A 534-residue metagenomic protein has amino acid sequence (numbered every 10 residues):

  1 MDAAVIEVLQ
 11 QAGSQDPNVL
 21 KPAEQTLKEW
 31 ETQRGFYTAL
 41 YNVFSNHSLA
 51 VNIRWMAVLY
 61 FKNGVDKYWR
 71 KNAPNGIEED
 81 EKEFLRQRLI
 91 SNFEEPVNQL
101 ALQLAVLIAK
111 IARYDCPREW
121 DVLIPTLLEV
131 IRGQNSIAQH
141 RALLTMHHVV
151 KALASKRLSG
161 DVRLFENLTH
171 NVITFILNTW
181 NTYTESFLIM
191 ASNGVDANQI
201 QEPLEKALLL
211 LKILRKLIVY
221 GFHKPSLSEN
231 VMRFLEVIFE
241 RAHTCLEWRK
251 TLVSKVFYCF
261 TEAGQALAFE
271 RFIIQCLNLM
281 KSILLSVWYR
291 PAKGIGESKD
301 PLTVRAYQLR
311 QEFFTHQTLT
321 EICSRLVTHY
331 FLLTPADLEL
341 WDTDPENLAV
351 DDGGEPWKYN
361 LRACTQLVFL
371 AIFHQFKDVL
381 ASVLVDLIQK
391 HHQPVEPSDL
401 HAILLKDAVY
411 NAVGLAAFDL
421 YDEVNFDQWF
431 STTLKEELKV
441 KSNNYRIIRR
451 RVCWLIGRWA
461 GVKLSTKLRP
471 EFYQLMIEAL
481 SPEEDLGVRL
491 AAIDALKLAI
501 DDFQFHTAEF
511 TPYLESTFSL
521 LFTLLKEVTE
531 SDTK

Functional and structural regions predicted by a protein language model:
M1-K534: Karyopherin-beta/Importin-beta family HEAT-repeat alpha-solenoid scaffold
